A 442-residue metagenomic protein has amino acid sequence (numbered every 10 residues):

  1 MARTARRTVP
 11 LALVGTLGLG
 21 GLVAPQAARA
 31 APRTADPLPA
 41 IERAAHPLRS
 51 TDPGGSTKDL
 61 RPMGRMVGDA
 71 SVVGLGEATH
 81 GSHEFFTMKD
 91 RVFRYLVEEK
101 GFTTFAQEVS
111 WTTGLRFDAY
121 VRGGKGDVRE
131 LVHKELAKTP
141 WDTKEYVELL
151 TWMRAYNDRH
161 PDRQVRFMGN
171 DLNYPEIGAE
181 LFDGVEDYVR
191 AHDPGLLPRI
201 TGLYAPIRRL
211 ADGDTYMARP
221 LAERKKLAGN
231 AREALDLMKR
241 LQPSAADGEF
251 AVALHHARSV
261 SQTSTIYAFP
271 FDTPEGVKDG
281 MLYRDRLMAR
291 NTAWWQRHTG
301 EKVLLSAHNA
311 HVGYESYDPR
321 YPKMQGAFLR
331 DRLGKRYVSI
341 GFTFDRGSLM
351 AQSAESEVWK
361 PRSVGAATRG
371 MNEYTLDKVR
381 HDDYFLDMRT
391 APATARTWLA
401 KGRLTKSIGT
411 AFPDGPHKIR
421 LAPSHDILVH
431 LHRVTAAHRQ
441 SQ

Functional and structural regions predicted by a protein language model:
M1-A30: Secretory targeting and sorting signals
A5, V9, A31-Q442: Structured catalytic-domain cores with a bias toward divalent-metal coordination
